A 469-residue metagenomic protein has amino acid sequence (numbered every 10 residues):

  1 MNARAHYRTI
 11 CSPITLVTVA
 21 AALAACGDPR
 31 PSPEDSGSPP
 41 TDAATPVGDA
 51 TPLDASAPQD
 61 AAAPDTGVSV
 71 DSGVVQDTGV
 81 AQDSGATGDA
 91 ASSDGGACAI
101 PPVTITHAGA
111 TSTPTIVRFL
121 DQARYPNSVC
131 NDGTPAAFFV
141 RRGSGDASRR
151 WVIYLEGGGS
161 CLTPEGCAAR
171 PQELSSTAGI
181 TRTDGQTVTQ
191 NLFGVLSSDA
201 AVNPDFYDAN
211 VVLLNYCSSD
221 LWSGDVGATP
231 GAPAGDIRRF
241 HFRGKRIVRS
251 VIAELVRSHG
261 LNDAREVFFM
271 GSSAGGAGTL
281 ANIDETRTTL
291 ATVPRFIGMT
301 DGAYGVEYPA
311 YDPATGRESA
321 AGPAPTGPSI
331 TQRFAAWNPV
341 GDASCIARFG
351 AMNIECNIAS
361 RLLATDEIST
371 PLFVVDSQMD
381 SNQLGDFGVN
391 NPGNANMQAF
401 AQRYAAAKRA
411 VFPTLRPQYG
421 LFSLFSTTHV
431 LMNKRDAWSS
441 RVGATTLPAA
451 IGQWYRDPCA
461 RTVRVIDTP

Functional and structural regions predicted by a protein language model:
M1-A24: Sec-dependent bacterial lipoprotein signal peptides
V17, G37-S38, A43, P204 (+1 more regions): N-terminal hydrophobic alpha-helix used for membrane targeting or insertion
A25-C98: Ser/Thr-rich, Pro/Gly/Ala-heavy low-complexity intrinsically disordered linkers and tails of secreted extracellular
G27, G95-P469: C-terminal His-loop and adjacent cap/lid subdomain of alpha/beta-hydrolase
